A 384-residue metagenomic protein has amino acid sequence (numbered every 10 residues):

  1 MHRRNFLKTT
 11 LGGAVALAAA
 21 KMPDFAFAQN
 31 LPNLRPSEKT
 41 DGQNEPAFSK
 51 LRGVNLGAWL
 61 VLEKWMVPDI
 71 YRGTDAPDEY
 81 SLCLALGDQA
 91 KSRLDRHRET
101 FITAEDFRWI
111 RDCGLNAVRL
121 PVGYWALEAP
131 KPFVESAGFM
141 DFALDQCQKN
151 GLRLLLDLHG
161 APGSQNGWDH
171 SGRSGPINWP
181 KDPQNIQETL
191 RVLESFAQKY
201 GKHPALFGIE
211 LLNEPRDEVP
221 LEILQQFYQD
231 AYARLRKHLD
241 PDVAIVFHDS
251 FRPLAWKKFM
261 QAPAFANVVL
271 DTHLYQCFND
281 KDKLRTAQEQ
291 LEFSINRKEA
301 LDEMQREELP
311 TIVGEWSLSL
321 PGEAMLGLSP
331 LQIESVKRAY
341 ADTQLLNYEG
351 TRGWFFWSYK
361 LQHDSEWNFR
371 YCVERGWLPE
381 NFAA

Functional and structural regions predicted by a protein language model:
N5-F27: N-terminal export signals
M22-P46: C-terminal segment of N-terminal export signals and the immediately downstream linker at the start of the mature
R52, V118-L120, L154-L156, I245-F247 (+3 more regions): Hydrophobic faces of well-ordered beta-strands that scaffold small-molecule active sites in alpha/beta enzyme cores
L62-F133, W354: Active-site-adjacent substrate/metal-binding segments within catalytic domains of carbohydrate-active enzymes
R98, F107-D112, E135-H159, G175-F207: An active-site-proximal structural segment forming one wall of the substrate-binding cleft that immediately precedes
Y124-F139, Q165-P183, A324-S329: Surface-exposed, active-site-proximal loop segments in enzymatic domains
A205-L206, L212-L345: Extracellular glycoside hydrolase catalytic/binding regions
P330-L331, Y340-T343, N347-A384: Aromatic-rich peripheral "rim/lid" segments of glycoside hydrolase catalytic domains that contact and position glycan
